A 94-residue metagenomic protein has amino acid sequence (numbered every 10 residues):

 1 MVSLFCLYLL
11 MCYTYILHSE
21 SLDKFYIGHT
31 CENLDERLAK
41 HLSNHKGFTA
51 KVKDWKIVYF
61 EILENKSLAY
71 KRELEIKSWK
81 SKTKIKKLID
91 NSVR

Functional and structural regions predicted by a protein language model:
M1-K46, A50-K56, F60-L63, S67-K77 (+2 more regions): GIY-YIG nuclease catalytic motif and its immediate N-terminal context
